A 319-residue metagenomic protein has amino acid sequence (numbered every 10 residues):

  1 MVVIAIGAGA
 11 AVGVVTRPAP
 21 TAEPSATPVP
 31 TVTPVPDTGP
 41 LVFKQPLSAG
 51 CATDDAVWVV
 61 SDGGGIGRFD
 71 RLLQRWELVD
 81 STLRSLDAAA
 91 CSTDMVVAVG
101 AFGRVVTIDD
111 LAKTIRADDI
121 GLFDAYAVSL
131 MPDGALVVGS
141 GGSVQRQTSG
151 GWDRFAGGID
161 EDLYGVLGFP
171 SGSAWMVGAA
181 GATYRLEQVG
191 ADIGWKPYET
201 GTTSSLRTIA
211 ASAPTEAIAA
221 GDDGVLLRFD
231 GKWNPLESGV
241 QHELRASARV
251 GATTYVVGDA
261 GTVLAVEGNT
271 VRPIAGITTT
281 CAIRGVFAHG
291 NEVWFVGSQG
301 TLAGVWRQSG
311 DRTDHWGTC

Functional and structural regions predicted by a protein language model:
M1-V2: N-terminal export and membrane-targeting signals
A5-C319: Residue-level hotspots at or immediately adjacent to binding/recognition sites across diverse folds
